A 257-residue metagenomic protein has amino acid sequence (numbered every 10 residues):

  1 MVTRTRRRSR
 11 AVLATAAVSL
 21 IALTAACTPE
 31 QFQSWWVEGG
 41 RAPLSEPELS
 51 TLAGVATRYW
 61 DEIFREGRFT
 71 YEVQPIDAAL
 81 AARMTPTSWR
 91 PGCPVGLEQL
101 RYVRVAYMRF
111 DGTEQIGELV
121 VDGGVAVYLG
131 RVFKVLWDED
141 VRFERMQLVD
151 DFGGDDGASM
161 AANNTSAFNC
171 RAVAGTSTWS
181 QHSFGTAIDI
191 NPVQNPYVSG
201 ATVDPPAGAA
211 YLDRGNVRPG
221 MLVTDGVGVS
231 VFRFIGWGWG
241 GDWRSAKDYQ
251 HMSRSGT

Functional and structural regions predicted by a protein language model:
M1-Q31: Secretory targeting and sorting signals
C27-R109: N-terminal module-boundary/linker segments of secreted carbohydrate-active enzymes
W35-G39, S45, L49-A53, E62 (+1 more regions): Catalytic cores and adjacent binding grooves of peptidoglycan-active enzymes
G92-M160: Active-site acidic/histidine clusters and adjacent loop/turn architecture that either coordinate catalytic ions
Y102-Y107, V132, L136, F168 (+4 more regions): Generic structural hydrophobic/aromatic packing signal, biased to beta-strands
R145-F184, Y197: Active-site-adjacent loop/helix surface patches within enzyme catalytic domains that shape the substrate-binding cleft
